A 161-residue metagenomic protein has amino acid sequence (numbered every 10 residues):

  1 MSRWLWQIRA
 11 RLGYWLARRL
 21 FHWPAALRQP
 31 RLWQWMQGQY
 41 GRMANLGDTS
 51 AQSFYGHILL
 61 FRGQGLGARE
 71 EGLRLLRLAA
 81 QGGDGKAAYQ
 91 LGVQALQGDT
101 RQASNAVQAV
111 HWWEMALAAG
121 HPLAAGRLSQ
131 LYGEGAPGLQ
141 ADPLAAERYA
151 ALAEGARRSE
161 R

Functional and structural regions predicted by a protein language model:
R11-R31, W35, Q39-R42, L46 (+1 more regions): Alpha-helical segment of the N-proximal tetratricopeptide repeat
G13, L46-T49, R62-G63, G82-G85 (+4 more regions): Short helix-capping/linker turns of helical repeat alpha-solenoids
R18-W23, F54-F61, Q90-G98, R127-E134: Hydrophobic face of amphipathic alpha-helices that form TPR/SEL1-like repeat modules and related alpha-solenoid
R28-G38, Q64-L75, R101-W112, L139-A150: Structural signature of tandem alpha-helical TPR/SEL1-like repeats, specifically the intra-repeat loop/turn
Y40-M43, R77-A79, E114-A116, A153: Canonical positions in the second alpha-helix
V107-P122, G126-G133, Q140-R158: TPR/TPR-like (Sel1-like) alpha-helical repeat modules
